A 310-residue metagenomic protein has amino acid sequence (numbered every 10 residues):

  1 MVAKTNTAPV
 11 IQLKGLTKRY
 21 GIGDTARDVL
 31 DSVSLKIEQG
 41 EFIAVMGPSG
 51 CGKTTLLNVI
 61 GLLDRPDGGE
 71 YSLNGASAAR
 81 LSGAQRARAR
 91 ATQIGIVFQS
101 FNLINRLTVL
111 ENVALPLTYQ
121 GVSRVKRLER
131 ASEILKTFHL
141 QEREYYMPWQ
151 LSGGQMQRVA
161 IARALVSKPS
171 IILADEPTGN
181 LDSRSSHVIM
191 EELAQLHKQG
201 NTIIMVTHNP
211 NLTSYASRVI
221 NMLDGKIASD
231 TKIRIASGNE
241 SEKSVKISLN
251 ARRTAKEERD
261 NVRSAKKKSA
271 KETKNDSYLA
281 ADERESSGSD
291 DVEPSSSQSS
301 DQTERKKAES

Functional and structural regions predicted by a protein language model:
V2-K4, E309: N-terminal acidic, proline/glycine-rich, low-complexity intrinsically disordered segments
A8-Y215, M222: ABC family nucleotide-binding domain
E41, L117, L249-A251, K266 (+1 more regions): N-terminal regions of proteins, emphasizing targeting and processing segments when present
K226-R259: Conserved beta-strand-loop-alpha-helix hinge in the C-terminal portion of ABC ATPase nucleotide-binding domains
E257-N261, K266-K271, D276: Intrinsically disordered, low-complexity charged/polar segments
Y278-S310: Long, low-complexity, intrinsically disordered segments
